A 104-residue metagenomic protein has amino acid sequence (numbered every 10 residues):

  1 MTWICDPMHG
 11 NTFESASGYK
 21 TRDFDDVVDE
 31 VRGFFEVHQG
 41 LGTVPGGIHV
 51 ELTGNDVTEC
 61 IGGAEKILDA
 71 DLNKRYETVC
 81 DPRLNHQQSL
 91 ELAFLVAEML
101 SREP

Functional and structural regions predicted by a protein language model:
M1-P104: Expand to "…catalyze enediolate/carbanion chemistry for C-C bond making/breaking, isomerization, decarboxylation
